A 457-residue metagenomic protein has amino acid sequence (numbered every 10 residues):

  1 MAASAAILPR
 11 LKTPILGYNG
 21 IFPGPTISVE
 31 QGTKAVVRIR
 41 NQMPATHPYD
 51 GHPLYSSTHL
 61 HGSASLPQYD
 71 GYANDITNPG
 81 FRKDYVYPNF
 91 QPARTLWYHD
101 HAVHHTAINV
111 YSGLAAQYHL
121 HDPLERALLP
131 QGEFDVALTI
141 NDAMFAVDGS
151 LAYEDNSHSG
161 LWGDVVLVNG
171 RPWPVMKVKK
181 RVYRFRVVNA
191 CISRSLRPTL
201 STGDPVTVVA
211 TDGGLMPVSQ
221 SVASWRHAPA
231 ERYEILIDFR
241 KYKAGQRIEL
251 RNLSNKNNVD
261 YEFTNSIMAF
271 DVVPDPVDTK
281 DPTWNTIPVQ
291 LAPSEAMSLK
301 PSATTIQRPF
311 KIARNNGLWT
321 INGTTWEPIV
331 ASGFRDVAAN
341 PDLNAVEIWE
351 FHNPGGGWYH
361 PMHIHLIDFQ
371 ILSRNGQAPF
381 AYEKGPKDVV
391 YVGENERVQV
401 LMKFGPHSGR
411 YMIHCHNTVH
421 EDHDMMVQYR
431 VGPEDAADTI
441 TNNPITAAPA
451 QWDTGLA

Functional and structural regions predicted by a protein language model:
M1-A2, Y111-N141, L215-Y359, K403-R410 (+1 more regions): Extended terminal and domain-junction accessory segments
M1-L60, A64-Q68, Y72-T77, R82-D84 (+6 more regions): N-terminal, post-signal-peptide metal-ligating segments of extracellular/periplasmic oxidoreductases, dominated by
R10, T46-S57, S112, R194-S201 (+2 more regions): Short, hydrophobic/aromatic beta-strand segments
P25, F81-Y85, P174, A223 (+3 more regions): Short strand-edge motifs at loop-to-beta-strand transitions and within beta-strands of extracellular beta-rich domains
I39-A45, V187-C191, F351-G355: Asparagine-centered strand-capping/turn motif at beta-strand->loop junctions
S65-A73, N78, M144-A292, P379: Histidine- and aromatic-rich segments of cupredoxin/plastocyanin-like copper-binding domains
V86-R126: Hydrophobic or amphipathic alpha-helical targeting/insertion segments
I371-K403, E421-D424, R430: C-terminal soluble interaction/assembly domains
